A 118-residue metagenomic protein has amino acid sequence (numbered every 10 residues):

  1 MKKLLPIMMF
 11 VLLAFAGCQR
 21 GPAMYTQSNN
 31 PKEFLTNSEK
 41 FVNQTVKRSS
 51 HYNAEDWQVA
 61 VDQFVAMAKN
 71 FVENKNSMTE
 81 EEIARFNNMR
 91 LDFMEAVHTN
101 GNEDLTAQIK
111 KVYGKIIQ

Functional and structural regions predicted by a protein language model:
M1-L4: Positively charged n-region of N-terminal signal peptides that target proteins for export
P6-F10: Sec-dependent N-terminal signal peptides
A14-G17: C-terminal motif of bacterial Sec signal peptides marking the signal peptidase cleavage site
Q19-P22: Bacterial signal peptide processing site
Y25-N30, L35-T36: Outer-membrane beta-barrel proteins and related beta-barrel translocases across Gram-negative bacteria
N29, K40-E95, T99, E103 (+3 more regions): Surface-exposed, polar/charged faces of alpha-helical domains in mature secreted/periplasmic/lumenal proteins
